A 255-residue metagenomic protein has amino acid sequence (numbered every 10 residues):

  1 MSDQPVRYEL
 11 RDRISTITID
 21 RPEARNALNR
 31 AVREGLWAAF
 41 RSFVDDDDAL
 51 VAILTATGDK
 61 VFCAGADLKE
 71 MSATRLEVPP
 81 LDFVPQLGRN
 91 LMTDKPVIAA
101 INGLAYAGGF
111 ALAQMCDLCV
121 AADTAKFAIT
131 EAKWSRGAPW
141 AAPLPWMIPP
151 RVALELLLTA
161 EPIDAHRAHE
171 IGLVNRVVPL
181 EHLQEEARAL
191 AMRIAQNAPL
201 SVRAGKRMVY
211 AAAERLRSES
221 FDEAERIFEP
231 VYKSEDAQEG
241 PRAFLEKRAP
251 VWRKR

Functional and structural regions predicted by a protein language model:
M1-T55, D59: Conserved CoA-thioester-binding segment of acyl-CoA-metabolizing enzymes
V6, L91-V202, K233-S234, Q238-R242 (+1 more regions): Crotonase-fold acyl-CoA enzyme core
I17, R21, G35-L36, L54 (+5 more regions): Terminal peptide-recognition signature
R33-D45, L68-A105, W140-A142, M147: An acidic, glycine-rich surface segment that forms the CoA-thioester-binding/catalytic face of crotonase-fold enzymes
D59-C63, Y106, V209: Short, active-site-adjacent cap segments at secondary-structure transitions
L156-L157, M208, A212, R226-Y232: Helix-loop "lid/cap" segments that line or gate small-molecule binding pockets
A213, A249-R255: Short C-terminal tail/terminal secondary-structure segment of NAD(P)H-dependent dehydrogenase/reductase domains
